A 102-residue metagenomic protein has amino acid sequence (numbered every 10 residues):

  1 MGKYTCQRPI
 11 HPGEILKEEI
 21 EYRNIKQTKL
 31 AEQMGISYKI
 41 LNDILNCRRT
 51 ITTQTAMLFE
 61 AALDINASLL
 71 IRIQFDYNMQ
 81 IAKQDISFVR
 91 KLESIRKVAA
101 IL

Functional and structural regions predicted by a protein language model:
G2-I25: A short, Lys/Arg-rich alpha-helix, primarily the initiator
K17, T28, K39, M57: Residues within the helices of the helix-turn-helix
I25-K29, T52: Short, charged amphipathic recognition helices of the HTH superfamily and cognate SANT/SANTA-like modules
L30-A31, L41-I44, L70: Conserved hydrophobic/aromatic packing and binding residues within compact polymer-binding modules
G35-I51, L58-E60: Recognition helix of helix-turn-helix/homeodomain-like DNA-binding domains that insert into the DNA major groove
Q54-I71: DNA major-groove recognition helix of helix-turn-helix/homeodomain DNA-binding modules
I71-L102: Short, charged recognition helix plus adjacent turn of helix-turn-helix-like nucleic-acid-binding domains
